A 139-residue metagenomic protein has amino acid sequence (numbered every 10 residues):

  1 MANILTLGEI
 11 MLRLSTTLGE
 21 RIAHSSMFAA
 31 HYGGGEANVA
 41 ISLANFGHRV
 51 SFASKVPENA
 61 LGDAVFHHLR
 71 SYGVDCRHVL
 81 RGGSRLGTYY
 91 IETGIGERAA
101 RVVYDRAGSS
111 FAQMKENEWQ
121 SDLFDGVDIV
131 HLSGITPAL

Functional and structural regions predicted by a protein language model:
M1-D75, F111-N117: Glycine-rich phosphate/adenosyl-contacting loop at the front of the ribokinase-like
R49-I135: Conserved N-terminal subdomain of the carbohydrate kinase-like
L139: Conserved glycine-rich "GG(E/T)P / GGGxP" loop and the immediately following alpha-helix in the radical SAM core
